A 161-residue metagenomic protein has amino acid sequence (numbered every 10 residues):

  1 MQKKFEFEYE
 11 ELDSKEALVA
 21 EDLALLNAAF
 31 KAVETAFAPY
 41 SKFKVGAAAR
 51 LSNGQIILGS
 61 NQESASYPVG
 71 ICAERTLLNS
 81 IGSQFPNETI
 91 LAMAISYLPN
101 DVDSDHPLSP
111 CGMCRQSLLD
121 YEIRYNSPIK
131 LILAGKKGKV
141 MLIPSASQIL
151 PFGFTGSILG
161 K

Functional and structural regions predicted by a protein language model:
M1-T35, N79, F85-K161: C-terminal binding/interaction regions
L25-A28, A32, F43, Q55 (+3 more regions): Generic hydrophobic secondary-structure packing signal
A38-S41: Short loop/turn motifs at secondary-structure junctions and domain boundaries
K44-L51: Short beta-strand scaffold segments in enzyme catalytic cores
R50, E74, Q116: Short, electropositive, low-hydrophobicity segments enriched in small/polar residues
L51-Q55, G135-K137: Short acidic-glycine loop/turn motifs at beta-strand connectors
G54-M93: Helix-adjacent hinge/juxtasegments
